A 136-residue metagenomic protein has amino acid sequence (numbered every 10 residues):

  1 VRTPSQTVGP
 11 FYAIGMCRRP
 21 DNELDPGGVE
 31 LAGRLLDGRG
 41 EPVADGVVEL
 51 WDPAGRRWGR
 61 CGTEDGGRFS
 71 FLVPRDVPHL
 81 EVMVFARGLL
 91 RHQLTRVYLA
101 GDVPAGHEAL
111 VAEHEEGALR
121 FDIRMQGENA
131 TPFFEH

Functional and structural regions predicted by a protein language model:
V1-A118, D122-H136: Beta-strand-dominated extracellular/periplasmic modules and repeats in secreted or surface-exposed proteins
